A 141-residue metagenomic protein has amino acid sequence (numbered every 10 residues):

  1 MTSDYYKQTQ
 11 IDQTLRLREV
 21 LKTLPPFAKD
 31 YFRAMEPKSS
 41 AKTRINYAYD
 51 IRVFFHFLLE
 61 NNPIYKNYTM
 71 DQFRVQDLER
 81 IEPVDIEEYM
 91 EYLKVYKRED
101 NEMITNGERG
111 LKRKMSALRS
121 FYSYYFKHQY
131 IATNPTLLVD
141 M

Functional and structural regions predicted by a protein language model:
M1-K42: N-terminal DNA-binding module of tyrosine recombinases/phage integrases
A28-K42, R52-M141: N-terminal core-binding DNA-recognition domain of tyrosine recombinases/integrases
R44-A48: A short, charge-rich alpha-helical start-of-domain segment used by transcription regulators
